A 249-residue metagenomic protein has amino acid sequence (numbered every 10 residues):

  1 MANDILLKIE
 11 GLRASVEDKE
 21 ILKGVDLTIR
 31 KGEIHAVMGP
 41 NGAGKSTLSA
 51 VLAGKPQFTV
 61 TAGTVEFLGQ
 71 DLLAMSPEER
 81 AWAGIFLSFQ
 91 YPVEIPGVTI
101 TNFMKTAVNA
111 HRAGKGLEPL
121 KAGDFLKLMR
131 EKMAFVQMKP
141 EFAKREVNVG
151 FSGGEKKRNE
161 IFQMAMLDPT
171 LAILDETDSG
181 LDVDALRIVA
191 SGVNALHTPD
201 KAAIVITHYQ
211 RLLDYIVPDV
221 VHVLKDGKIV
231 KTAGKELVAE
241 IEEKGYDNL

Functional and structural regions predicted by a protein language model:
L7-I9, L22-G24: Conserved structural motif at the start of ABC-family nucleotide-binding domains
H35-V37, S49: Short hydrophobic beta-strand immediately N-terminal to the Walker A/P-loop
M38-A43: The feature captures the beta-strand-to-loop junction immediately N-terminal to the Walker
T64-R80, N148: ABC ATPase NBD Q-loop/coupling interface
V93-T170: ABC-family P-loop ATPase nucleotide-binding domains
I173-T177, D184: Walker B catalytic motif
V220, L224, K228-L249: Conserved beta-strand-loop-alpha-helix hinge in the C-terminal portion of ABC ATPase nucleotide-binding domains
